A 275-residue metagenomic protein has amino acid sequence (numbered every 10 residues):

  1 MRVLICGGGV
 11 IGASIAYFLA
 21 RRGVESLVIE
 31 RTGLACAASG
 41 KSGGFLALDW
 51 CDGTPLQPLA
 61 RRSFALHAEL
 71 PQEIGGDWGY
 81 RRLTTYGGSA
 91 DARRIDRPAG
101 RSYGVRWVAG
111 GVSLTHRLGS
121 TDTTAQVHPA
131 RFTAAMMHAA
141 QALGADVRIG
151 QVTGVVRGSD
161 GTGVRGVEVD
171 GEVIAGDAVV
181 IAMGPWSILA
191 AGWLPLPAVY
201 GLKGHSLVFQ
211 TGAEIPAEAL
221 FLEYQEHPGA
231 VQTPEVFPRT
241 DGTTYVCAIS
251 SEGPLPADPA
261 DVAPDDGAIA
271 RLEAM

Functional and structural regions predicted by a protein language model:
R2-L27: N-terminal Rossmann-like FAD-binding beta1-loop-alpha1 element of flavoenzymes
C6, I29, Y86-S89, A182: Short hydrophobic segments within beta-strands
I11, L34, W186: Conserved Rossmann-like nucleotide-cofactor binding loop
Y17-F18, G44-L46, W78-R81, M183-M275: Active-site substrate-recognition segment that forms the wall of the catalytic cavity or substrate channel
F18-R21, R31-T85, R94-Y103: Conserved FAD-binding subdomain of flavin-dependent enzymes
P55, L59-L66, H128, P228 (+1 more regions): Soluble or luminal CAZymes and related metallo-dependent hydrolases
E69-G150, G154-G163, E168: Flavin (FAD/FMN) cofactor-binding and adjacent substrate-gating region of FAD-dependent oxidoreductase domains
H128-P216: Predominantly flavin-linked oxidoreductase catalytic cores and closely associated redox partners
